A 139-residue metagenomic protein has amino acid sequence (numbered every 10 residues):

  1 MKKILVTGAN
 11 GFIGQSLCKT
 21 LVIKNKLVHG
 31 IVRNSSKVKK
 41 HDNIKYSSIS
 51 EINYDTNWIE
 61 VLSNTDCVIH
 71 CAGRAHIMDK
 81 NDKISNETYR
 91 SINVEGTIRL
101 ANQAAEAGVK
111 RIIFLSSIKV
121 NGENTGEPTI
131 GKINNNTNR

Functional and structural regions predicted by a protein language model:
K3, L27-V28, K110-R111: Residues at the starts of beta-strands that form the adenosine-phosphate
K3-K24: N-terminal Rossmann NAD(P)H-binding glycine-rich loop of SDR-like oxidoreductase domains
T7, I31, V68-R74, I112-I118: SDR active-site strand-loop-helix element
Q15-L17, K40, D79-K80, E123-T125: Short glycine-/acidic-enriched loop or helix-start segments at secondary-structure transitions that form or flank
I31-S36, I52: N-terminal Rossmann-fold cofactor-binding loop
S35-N43: Short loop/helix-cap segments at secondary-structure boundaries that form the rim of catalytic
I49-V94, Q103-A107, V120-E123: NAD(P)H-binding glycine-rich loop region in Rossmannoid oxidoreductase-like domains and their noncatalytic homologs
E95-R139: Conserved Rossmann-fold NAD(P)-dependent oxidoreductase catalytic core, especially the SDR/UDP-sugar
